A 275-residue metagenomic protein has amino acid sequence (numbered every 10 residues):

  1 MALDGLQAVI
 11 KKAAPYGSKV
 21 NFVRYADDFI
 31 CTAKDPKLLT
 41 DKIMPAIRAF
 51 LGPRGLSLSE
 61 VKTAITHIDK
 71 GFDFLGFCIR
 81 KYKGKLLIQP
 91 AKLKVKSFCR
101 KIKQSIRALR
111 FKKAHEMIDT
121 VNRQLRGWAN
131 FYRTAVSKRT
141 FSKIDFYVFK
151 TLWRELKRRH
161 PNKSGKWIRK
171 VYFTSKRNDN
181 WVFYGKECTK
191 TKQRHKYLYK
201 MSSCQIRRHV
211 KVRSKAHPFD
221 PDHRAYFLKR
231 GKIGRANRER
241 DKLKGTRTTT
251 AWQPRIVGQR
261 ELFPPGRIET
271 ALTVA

Functional and structural regions predicted by a protein language model:
M1-A275: Non-catalytic terminal/accessory segments
